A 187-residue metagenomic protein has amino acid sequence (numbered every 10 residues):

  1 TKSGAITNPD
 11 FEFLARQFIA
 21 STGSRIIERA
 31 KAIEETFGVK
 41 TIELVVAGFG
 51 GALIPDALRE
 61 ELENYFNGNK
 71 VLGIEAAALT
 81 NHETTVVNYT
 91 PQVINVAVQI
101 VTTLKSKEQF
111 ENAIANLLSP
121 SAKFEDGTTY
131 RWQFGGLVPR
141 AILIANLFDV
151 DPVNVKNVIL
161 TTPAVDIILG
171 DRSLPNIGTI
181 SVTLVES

Functional and structural regions predicted by a protein language model:
K2-G136: Carbohydrate-recognition loop of C-type lectin domains
V87, K107-S187: An aromatic-glycine-centered, glycine-rich loop/turn in mixed alpha/beta architecture
